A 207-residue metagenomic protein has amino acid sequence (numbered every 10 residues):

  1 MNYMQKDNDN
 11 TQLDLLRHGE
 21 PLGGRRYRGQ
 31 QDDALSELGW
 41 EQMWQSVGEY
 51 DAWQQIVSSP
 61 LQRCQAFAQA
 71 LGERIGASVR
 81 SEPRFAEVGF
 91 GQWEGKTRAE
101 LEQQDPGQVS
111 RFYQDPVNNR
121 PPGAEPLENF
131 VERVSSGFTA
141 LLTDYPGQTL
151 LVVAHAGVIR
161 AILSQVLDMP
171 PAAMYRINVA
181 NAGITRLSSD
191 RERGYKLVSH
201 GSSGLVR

Functional and structural regions predicted by a protein language model:
N2-Q12, S46, R80, V88-E102 (+3 more regions): Acidic, low-complexity terminal tails and accessory targeting/binding regions of phosphate-metabolizing enzymes
Q5, E73-S135, S188, K196-V198: Phosphate-handling substructures
T11-A77: Active-site-proximal alpha-helix that buttresses catalytic centers in soluble enzyme cores
L22, R63-Q65, E87-G89, L150 (+1 more regions): Short, active-site-adjacent cap segments at secondary-structure transitions
W44-G48, V131, S135-T143: Generic structural signal for well-ordered alpha-helical scaffold segments
D51-R84, S110, S188-R207: Conserved histidine-centered catalytic loops in small-molecule metabolism enzymes
A70, A161-Q165: Active-site signature of alpha/beta-hydrolase-fold catalytic machinery across serine- and Asp/Cys-nucleophile hydrolases
H155: Short basic (Lys/Arg) and small-residue
